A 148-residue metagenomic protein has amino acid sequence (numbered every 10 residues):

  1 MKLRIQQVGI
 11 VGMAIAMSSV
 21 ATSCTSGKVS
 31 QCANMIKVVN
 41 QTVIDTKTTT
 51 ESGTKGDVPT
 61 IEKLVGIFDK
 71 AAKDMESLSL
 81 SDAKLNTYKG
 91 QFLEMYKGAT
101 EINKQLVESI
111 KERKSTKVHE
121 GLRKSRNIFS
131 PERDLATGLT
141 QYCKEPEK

Functional and structural regions predicted by a protein language model:
K2-V11: Bacterial N-terminal signal peptides that target proteins for export
G12-S18: Classic N-terminal secretory signal peptides
S19-S23: C-terminal motif of bacterial Sec signal peptides marking the signal peptidase cleavage site
T25-G27: Bacterial signal peptide processing site
Q31-I110, T116-P146: Alpha-helical segments in soluble extracytoplasmic regions
